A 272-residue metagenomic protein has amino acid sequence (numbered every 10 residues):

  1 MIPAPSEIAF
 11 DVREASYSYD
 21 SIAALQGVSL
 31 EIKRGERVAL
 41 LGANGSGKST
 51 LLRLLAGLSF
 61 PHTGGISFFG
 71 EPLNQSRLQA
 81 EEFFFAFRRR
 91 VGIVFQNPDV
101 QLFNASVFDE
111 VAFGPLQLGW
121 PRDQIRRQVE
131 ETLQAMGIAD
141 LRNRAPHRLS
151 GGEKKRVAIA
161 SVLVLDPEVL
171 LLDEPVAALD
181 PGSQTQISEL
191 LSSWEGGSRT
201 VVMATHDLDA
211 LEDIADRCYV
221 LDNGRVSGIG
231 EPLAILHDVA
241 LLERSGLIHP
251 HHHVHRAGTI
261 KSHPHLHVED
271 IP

Functional and structural regions predicted by a protein language model:
A56: Helix-to-loop junction immediately C-terminal to a conserved catalytic motif
G64-Q75: Conserved ABC transporter NBD signature motif
A145-L149, E153: Conserved ABC ATPase signature
T205-H206: H-loop/switch region of ABC-family ATPase nucleotide-binding domains
L211-D213: A short, surface-exposed alpha-helical micro-motif characterized by mixed small hydrophobic and charged/polar residues
R225-L247: Conserved beta-strand-loop-alpha-helix hinge in the C-terminal portion of ABC ATPase nucleotide-binding domains
A240-P272: ABC ATPase nucleotide-binding domains
